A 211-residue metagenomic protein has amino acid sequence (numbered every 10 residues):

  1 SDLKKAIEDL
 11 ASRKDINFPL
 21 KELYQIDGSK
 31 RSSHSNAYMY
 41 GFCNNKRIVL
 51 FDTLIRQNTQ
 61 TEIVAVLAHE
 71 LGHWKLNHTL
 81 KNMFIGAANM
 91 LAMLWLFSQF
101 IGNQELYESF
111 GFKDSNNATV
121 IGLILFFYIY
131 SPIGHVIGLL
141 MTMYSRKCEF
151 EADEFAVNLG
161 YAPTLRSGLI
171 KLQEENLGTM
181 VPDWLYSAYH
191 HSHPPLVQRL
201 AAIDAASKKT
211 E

Functional and structural regions predicted by a protein language model:
S1-N117, S131-E211: Polar-ligand-bearing catalytic/cofactor-coordination segments of membrane-embedded or membrane-tethered inner-membrane
T119-L123: Low-polarity contexts
